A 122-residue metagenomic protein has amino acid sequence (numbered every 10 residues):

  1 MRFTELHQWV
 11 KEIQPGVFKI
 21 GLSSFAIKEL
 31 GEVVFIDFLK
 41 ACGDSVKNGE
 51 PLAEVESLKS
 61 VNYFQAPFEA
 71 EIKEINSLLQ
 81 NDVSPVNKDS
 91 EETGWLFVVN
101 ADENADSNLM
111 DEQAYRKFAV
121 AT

Functional and structural regions predicted by a protein language model:
M1-N48, N87-T122: Acidic, low-complexity mobile loops and tails
H7, V33-V34, A66-E74: Generic structural motif
E12-P15, V61, E74-D82, N104-D106: Short, conserved beta-turn/loop elements at beta-strand boundaries and strand-helix junctions
K28, E69-I72, L78-L79: Short, charged/polar surface micro-motifs in flexible loops or helix N-caps
S45-V46, L52-A53, I72-K73: Generic structural signal for buried aliphatic residues
E50-P51, S57, S77: Short, surface-exposed secondary-structure boundary micro-motifs
E56-Q65, D82-P85: Short, Lys/Arg- and Gly-enriched loop/turn segments at beta-strand edges
